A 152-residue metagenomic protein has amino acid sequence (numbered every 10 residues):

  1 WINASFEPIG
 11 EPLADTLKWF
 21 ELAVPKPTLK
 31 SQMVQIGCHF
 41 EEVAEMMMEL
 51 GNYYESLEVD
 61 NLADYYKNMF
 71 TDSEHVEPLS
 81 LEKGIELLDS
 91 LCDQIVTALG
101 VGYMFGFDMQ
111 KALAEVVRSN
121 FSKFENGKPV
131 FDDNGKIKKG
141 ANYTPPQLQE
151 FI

Functional and structural regions predicted by a protein language model:
W1-L91, I95-I152: Flexible "arm" and connector segments at domain edges
